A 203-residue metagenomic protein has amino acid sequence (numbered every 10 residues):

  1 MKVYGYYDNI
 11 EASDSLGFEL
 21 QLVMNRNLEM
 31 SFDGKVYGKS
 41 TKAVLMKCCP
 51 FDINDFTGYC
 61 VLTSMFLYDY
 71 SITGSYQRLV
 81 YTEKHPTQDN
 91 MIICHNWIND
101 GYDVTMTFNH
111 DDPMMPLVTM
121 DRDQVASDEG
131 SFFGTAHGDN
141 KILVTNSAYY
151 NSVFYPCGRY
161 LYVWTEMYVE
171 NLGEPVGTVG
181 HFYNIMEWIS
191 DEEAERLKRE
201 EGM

Functional and structural regions predicted by a protein language model:
M1-E11: Short, hydrophobic beta-strand segments
K2-Y4, Q21-V23, V61, E166: Residue-level recognition of well-ordered beta-strand positions that form the cores of beta-sheet-rich folds across
Y7-N9, R26-L28, S64-F66, V169: Beta-strand elements of well-folded, non-transmembrane domains
I10-A12, E29-S31, D69, D103: Intrinsically disordered, low-complexity acidic/polar segments
I10-R26: Contiguous beta-strand segments of beta-sheet-rich domains
S15, L28-F32, W188-A194: Low-complexity, intrinsically disordered or weakly predicted helical/coil tracts enriched in serine/threonine
N27-A43, E174-T178: Beta-sandwich strand segments
A43-M203: Ser/Thr/Gly/Pro-rich, low-complexity flexible regions
